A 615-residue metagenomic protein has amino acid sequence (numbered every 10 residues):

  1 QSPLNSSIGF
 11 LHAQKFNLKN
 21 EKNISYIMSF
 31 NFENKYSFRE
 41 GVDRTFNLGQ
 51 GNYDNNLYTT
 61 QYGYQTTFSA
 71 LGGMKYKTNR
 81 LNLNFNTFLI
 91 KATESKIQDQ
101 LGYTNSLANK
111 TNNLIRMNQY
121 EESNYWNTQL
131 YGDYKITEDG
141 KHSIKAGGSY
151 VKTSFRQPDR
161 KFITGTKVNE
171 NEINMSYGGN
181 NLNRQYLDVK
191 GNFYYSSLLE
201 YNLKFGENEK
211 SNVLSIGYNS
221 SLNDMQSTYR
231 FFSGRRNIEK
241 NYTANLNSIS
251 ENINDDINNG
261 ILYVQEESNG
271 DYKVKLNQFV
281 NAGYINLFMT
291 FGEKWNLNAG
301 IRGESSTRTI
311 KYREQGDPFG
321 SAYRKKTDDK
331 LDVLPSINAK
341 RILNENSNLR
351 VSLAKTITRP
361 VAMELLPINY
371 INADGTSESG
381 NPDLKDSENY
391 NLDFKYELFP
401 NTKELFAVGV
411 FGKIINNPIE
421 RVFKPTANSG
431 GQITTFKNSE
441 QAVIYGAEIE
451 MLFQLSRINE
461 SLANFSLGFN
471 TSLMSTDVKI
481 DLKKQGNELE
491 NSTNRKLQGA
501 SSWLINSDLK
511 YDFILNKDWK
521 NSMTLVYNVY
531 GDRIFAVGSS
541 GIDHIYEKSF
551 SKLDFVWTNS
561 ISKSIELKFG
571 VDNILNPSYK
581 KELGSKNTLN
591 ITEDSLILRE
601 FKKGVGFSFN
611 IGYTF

Functional and structural regions predicted by a protein language model:
S2-D99, W126-L130, I337: Transmembrane beta-barrel wall of Gram-negative outer-membrane proteins
N17-I24, N79-R80, T137-S143, K204-L214 (+7 more regions): Short loop/turn motifs that connect adjacent beta-strands in outer-membrane beta-barrel proteins
F32-Y36, T78, L89-T93, I136 (+16 more regions): Transmembrane beta-strands of outer-membrane beta-barrel pores
E94, R184, D188, K204-F205 (+2 more regions): Signature of Gram-negative outer-membrane beta-barrel scaffolds
S95, Q100, R156, S248-Q265 (+6 more regions): Surface-exposed extracellular loop regions of Gram-negative outer-membrane beta-barrel proteins, predominantly
G178, Q185-Y186, K190, Y195-L198 (+4 more regions): Outer membrane beta-barrel strand-and-loop segments of large Gram-negative receptors, especially TonB-dependent
G412-I414, I433-R533: Gram-negative outer-membrane beta-barrel transporters
V529-A536, T558-F615: C-terminal beta-signal and adjacent terminal beta-strands/loops of Gram-negative outer-membrane beta-barrel proteins
